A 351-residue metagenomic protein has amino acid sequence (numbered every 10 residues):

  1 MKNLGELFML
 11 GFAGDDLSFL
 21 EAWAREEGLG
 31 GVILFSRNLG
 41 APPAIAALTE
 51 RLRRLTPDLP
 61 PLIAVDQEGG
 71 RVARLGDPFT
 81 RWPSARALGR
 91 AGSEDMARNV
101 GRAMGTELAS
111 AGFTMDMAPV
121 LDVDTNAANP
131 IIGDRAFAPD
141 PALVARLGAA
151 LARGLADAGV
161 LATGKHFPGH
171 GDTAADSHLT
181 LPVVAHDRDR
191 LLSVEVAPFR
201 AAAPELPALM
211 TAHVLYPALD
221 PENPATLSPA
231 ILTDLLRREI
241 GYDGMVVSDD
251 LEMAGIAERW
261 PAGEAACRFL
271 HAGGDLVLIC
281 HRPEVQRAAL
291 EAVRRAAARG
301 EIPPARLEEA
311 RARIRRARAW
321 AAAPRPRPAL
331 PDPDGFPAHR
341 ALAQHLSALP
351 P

Functional and structural regions predicted by a protein language model:
M1-E27, L39, E239, A257-P351: Preference for extracellular/luminal or secreted protein segments
L4-E6, G28-G30, P57-P61, F113-T114 (+5 more regions): Short, well-ordered coil/turn segments that N-cap beta-strands
L10, V65, G164-K165, S248: Active-site flanking residues adjacent to catalytic metal/cofactor-binding acidic residues
L10-D16, D189-A202, A225-L232, L236 (+1 more regions): A general structural motif
L20-E21, T49, G105, G148 (+3 more regions): Generic hydrophobic/aromatic pocket-lining and core-packing "Φ" positions
E26-V144, G171-V184, A212-S228, G244 (+2 more regions): Enzymes and membrane/adaptor proteins characterized by extended Gly/Ser/Thr/Asp/Glu-rich, aromatic-dotted
L143, L147-P168, A174-S177, D187-A208: Phosphate/pyrophosphate-binding betaalpha-module
